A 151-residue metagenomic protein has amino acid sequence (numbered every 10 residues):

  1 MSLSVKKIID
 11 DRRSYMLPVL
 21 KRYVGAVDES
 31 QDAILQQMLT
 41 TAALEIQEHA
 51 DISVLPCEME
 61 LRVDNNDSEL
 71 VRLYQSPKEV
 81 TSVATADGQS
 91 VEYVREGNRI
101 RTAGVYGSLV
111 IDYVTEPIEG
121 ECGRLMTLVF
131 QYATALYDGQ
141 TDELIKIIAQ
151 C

Functional and structural regions predicted by a protein language model:
M1-C151: Divalent metal-cofactor coordination and adjacent catalytic microenvironments
